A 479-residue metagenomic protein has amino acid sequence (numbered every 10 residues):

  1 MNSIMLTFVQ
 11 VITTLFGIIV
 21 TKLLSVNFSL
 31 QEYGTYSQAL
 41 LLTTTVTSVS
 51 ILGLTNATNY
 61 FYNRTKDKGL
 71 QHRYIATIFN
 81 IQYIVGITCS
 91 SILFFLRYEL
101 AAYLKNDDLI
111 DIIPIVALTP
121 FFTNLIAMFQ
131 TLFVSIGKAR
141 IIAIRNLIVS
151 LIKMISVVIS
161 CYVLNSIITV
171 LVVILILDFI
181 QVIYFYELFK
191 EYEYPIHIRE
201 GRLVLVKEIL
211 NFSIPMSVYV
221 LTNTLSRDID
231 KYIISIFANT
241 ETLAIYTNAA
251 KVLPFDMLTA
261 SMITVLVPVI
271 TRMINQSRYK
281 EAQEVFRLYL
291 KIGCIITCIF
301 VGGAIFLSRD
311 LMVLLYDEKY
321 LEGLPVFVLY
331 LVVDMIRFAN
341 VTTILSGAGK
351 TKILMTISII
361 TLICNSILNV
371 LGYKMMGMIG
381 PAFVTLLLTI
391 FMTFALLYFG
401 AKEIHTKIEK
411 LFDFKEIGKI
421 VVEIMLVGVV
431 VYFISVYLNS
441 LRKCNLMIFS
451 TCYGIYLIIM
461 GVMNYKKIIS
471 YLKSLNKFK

Functional and structural regions predicted by a protein language model:
M1-F16, G69-A76, F189, R202-Y219 (+3 more regions): N-terminal membrane topogenesis motif
M1-N59, G86, S90-F94, T119 (+5 more regions): Signature of the first transmembrane helix
K22, I51-K66, V134-S135, Y194 (+3 more regions): Helix-loop junctions and terminal segments of transmembrane helices in multi-pass membrane transport/translocation
N56, A76-L104, I155-Y162, Q283-I336 (+4 more regions): Alpha-helical transmembrane segments of multi-pass membrane transport and lipid-handling proteins
F122-N146, I168, L331-I360: Membrane-interface junctions at transmembrane-helix termini in multi-pass inner-membrane proteins
I144-E191, F212, I360-C364, M378-A401 (+1 more regions): Hydrophobic alpha-helical transmembrane segments
I167-T169, I183-D228, V269-E284, E403-G418 (+1 more regions): Interhelical loop/hinge segments that connect adjacent transmembrane helices in multipass membrane
I408-E409, V431-K479: Membrane-proximal transmembrane or re-entrant/amphipathic helices at the cytosolic face
